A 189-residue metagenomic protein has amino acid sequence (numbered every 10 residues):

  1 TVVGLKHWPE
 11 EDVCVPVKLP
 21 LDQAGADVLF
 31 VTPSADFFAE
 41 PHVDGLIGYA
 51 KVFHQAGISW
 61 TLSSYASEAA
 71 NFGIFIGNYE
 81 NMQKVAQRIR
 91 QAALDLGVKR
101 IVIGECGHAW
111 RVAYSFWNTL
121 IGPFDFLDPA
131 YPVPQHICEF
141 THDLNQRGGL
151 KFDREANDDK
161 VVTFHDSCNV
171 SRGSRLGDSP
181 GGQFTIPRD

Functional and structural regions predicted by a protein language model:
T1-D189: Iron-sulfur cluster-binding electron-transfer modules in prokaryotic oxidoreductases
